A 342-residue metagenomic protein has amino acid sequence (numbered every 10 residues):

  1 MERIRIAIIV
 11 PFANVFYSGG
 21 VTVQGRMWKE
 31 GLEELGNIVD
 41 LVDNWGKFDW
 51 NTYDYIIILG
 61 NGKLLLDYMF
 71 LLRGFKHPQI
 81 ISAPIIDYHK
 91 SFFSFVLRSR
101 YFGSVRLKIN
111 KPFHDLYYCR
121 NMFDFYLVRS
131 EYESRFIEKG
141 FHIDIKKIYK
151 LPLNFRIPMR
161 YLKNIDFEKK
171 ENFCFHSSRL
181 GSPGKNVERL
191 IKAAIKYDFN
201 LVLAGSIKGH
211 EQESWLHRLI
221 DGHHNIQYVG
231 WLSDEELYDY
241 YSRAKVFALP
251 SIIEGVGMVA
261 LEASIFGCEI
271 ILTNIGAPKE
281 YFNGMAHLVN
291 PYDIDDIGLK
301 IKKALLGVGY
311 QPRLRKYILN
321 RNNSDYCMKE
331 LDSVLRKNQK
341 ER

Functional and structural regions predicted by a protein language model:
G20, L306-R342: A charged, aromatic-enriched C-terminal amphipathic alpha-helix characteristic of glycosyltransferases across folds
S104-Y126: Membrane-proximal helix-turn-helix segments that form the acceptor-binding/catalytic region of lipid-linked
D166-K185, I191-I195, V202: Conserved donor-binding/catalytic core segment of Leloir-type glycosyltransferases
S214-E235: Nucleotide-activated donor-binding/catalytic signature segment of Leloir-type glycosyltransferases, i.e., the conserved
W231-L232, D239-A244: Short alpha-helical donor nucleotide-sugar binding micro-motif in glycosyltransferases
I252: Aromatic "clamp/platform" in nucleotide-sugar-dependent glycosyltransferases that forms part of the donor/acceptor
A260, E269-L272: Short hydrophobic beta-strand element within catalytic cores of glycosyltransferases and related nucleotide-activated
A286-I294, K302-V308: Conserved acidic donor-binding segment of nucleotide-sugar-dependent glycosyltransferases
